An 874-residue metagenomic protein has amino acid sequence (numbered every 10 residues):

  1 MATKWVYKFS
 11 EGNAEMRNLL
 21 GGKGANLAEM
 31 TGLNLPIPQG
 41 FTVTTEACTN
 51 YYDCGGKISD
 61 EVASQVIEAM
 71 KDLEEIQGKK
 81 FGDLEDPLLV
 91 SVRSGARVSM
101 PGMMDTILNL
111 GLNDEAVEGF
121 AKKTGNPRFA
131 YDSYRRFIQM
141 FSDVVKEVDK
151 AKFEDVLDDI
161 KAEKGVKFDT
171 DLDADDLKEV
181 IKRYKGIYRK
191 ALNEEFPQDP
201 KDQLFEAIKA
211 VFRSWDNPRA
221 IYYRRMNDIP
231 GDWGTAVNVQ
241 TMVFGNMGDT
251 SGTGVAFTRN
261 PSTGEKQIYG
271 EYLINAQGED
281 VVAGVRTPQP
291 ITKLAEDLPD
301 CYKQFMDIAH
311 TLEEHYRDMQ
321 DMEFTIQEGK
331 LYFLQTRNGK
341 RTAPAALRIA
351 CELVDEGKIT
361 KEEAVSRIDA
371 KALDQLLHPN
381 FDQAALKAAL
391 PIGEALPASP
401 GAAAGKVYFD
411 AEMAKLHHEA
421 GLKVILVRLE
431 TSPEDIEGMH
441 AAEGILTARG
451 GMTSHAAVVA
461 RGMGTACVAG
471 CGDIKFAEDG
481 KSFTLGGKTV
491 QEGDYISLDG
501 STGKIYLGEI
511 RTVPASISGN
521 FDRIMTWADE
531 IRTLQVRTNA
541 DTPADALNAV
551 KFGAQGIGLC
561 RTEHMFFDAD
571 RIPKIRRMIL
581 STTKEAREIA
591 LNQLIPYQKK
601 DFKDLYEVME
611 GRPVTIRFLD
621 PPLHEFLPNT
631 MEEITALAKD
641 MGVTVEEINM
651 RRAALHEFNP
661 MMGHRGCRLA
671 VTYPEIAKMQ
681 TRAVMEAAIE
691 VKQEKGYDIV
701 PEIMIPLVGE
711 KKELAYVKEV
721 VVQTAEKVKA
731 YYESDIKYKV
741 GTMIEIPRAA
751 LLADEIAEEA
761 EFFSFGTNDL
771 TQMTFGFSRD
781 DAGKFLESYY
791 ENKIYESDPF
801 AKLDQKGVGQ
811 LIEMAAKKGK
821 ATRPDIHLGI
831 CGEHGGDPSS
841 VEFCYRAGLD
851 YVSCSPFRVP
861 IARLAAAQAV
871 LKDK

Functional and structural regions predicted by a protein language model:
M1-A389, K415-L416, L422-I425, S432-E437 (+11 more regions): Nucleotide/phosphate-binding sheet-loop regions of phosphoryl- and nucleotidyl-transfer enzymes
A14-M16, S399-A441, V808-P824: C-terminal accessory/binding modules appended to enzymatic or scaffolding proteins
F41, A448-G450, A469-G472, C560 (+2 more regions): Short beta->alpha connector loops at strand-helix junctions that form conserved, small/polar/Pro-enriched
I67-E68, M226-D228, V365-H418, L422-V424 (+6 more regions): Long, charged amphipathic helices and adjacent flexible linkers at domain junctions
R93-S94, I517-G519, W527-K874: Conserved alpha/beta-domain cores
N238, Y408, I425-V427, L446 (+3 more regions): Structural motif
K330-Y332, S432-H440, G444, S454-V458 (+7 more regions): Glycine-rich phosphate/ribose-binding loops and adjacent secondary-structure elements that form binding surfaces
